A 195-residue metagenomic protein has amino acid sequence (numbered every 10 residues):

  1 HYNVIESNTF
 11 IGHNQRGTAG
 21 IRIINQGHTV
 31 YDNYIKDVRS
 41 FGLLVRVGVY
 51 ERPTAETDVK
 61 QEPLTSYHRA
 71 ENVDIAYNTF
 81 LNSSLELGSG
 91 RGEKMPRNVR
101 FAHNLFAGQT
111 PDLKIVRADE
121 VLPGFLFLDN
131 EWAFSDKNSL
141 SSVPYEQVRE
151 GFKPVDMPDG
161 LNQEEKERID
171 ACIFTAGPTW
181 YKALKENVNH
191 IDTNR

Functional and structural regions predicted by a protein language model:
H1-C172, A176-Y181, K185: Glycine- and acidic/polar-rich repeat regions and solenoidal domains
F174-A176, H190, R195: C-terminal beta-sandwich/jelly-roll accessory domains of carbohydrate-active enzymes
